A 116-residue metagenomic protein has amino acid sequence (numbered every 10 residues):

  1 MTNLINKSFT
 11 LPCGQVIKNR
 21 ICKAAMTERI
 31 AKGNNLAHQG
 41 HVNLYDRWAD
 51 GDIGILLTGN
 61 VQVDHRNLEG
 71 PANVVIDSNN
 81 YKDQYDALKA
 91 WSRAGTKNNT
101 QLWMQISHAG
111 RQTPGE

Functional and structural regions predicted by a protein language model:
M1-E116: Flavin-dependent oxidoreductase catalytic cores
